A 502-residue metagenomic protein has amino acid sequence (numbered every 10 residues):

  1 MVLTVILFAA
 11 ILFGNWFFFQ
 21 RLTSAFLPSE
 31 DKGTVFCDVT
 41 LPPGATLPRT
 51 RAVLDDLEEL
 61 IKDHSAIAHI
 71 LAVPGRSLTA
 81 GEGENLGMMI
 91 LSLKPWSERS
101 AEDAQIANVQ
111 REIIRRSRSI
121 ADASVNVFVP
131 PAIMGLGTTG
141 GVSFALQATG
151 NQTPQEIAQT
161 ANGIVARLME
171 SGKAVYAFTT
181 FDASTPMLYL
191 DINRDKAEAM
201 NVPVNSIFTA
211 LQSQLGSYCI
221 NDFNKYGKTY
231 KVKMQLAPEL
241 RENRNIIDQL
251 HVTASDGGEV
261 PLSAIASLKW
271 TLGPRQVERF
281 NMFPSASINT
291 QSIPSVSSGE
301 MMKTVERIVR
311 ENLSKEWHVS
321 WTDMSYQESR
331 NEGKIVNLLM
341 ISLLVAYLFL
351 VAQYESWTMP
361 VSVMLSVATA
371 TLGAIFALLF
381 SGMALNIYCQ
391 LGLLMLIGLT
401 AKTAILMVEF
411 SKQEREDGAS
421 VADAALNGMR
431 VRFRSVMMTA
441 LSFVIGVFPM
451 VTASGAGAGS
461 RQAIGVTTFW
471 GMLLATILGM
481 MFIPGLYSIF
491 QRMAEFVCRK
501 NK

Functional and structural regions predicted by a protein language model:
M1, A161, M324-S342, G428-T439 (+2 more regions): Loop-to-transmembrane-helix entry motif
M1-A25, R430: Signature of alpha-helical transmembrane segments and their immediate interfacial
M1-A9, P43-R49, D423-L426, A456-G459 (+1 more regions): Interfacial helix-loop-helix hairpins and adjacent transmembrane helices of multi-pass alpha-helical membrane proteins
W16-F17, R21, F36, R49-A72 (+5 more regions): Surface-exposed amphipathic alpha-helical segments in non-transmembrane regions that serve as interaction surfaces
E30-T46: Short extracytoplasmic/periplasmic juxtamembrane "stem" segments immediately C-terminal to an N-terminal membrane anchor
P42, L391-M395, K502: Short beta-alpha connecting loops at secondary-structure transitions that line or flank enzyme active sites
V345-R432, M437-A456, W470, L474 (+2 more regions): Hydrophobic transmembrane alpha-helices and their membrane-interface caps in long multi-pass transport proteins
A368, S460, I464-G465: Structured binding elements
